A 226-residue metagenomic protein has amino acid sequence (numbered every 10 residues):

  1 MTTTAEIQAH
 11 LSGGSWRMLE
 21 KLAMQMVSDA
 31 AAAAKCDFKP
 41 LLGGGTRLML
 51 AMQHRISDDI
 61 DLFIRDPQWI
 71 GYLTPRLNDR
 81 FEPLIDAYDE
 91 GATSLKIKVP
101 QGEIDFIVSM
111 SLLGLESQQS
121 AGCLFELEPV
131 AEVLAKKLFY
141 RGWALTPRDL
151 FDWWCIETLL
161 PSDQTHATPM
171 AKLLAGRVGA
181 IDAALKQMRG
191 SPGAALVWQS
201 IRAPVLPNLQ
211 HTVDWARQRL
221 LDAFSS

Functional and structural regions predicted by a protein language model:
M1-S226: Compositionally biased terminal segments of proteins
